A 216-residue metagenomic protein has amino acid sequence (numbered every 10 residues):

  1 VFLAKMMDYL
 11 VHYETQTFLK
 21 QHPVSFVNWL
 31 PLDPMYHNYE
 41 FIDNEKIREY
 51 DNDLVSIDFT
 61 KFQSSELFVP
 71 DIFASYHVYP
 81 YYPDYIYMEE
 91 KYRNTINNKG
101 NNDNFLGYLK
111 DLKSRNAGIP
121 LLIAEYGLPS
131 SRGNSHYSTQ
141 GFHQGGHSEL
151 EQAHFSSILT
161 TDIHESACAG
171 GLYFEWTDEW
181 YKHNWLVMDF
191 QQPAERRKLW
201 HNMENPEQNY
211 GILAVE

Functional and structural regions predicted by a protein language model:
V1, E40-T60, V187-Q208: Charged, glycine/proline-rich intrinsically disordered loops and linkers
V1-Y9, Y13-E14, N28-E40: Active-site cleft segment of glycoside hydrolase catalytic domains centered on the general acid/base Glu
L3-V11, L106-K110, S156, T160: Generic structural signal for well-ordered alpha-helices, preferentially at hydrophobic/aromatic core positions
V11-Q16, H164-C168: Sec-exported extracytoplasmic/periplasmic mature domains
F18, V24, Y39-E40, N44-G141: Glycoside hydrolase catalytic-domain groove-lining segments
N28-L30, E125-L128, L172-W180: Short, solvent-exposed turn/loop segments enriched in Gly/Ser/Thr/Pro and often Arg
G133, Y137-G141, D162-A169, Y173-E216: Aromatic-rich peripheral "rim/lid" segments of glycoside hydrolase catalytic domains that contact and position glycan
